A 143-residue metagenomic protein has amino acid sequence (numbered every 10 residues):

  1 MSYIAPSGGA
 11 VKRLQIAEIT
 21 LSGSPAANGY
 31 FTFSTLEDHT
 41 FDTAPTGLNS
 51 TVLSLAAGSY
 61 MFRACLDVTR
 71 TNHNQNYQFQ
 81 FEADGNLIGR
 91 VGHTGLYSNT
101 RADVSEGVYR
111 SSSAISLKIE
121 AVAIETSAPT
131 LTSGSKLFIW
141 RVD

Functional and structural regions predicted by a protein language model:
S2-A57, M61-Q75, V91, S98-N99 (+1 more regions): Terminal (often C-terminal
G23-G29, A83-N86, V104: Generic detector of short, locally flexible boundary/turn motifs and exposed helical patches
H73-L87: Short, surface-exposed beta-strand/strand-loop-strand elements in extracellular ectodomains
Q80-D84, E120-V122, V142: Predominantly extracellular/luminal cell-surface or secreted proteins
G89-H93, E106-G107: Contiguous, function-dense segments enriched for cysteine-driven chemistry and partner/ligand-binding capacity
R101-R110: Exposed aromatic-hydrophobic patches
Y109-I124: Noncatalytic modules at the cell exterior or secretory-pathway interfaces, chiefly beta-strand-rich lectin/adhesion
